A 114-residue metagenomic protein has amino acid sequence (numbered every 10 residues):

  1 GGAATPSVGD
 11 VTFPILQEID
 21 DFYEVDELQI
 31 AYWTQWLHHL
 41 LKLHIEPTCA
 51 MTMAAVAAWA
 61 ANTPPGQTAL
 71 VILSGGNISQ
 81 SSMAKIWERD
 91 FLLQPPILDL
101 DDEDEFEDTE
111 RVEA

Functional and structural regions predicted by a protein language model:
G1-A114: PLP-dependent amino-acid enzyme catalytic core
